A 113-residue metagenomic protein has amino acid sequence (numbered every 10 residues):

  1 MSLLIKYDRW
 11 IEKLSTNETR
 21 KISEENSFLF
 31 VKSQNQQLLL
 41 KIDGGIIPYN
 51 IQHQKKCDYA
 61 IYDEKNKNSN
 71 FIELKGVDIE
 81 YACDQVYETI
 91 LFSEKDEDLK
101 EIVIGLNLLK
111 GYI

Functional and structural regions predicted by a protein language model:
M1-I42: Charge-rich, low-complexity N-terminal segments
S15, D63, K95-L99: Serine/threonine-rich low-complexity intrinsically disordered regions
S27-E64: Active-site metal-binding core of divalent-cation-utilizing nuclease and nuclease-like domains
Y49-Q52, D78-V86: Active-site-adjacent loop/helix micro-motif of nuclease/hydrolase catalytic cores
Y59-I61, N68-G76: Conserved catalytic cores of phosphodiester-cleaving nucleases, focusing on short active-site segments
I79, S93-I113: Nucleic-acid nuclease catalytic cores
T89: An active-site-proximal "capping" alpha-helix that borders the catalytic cofactor pocket
